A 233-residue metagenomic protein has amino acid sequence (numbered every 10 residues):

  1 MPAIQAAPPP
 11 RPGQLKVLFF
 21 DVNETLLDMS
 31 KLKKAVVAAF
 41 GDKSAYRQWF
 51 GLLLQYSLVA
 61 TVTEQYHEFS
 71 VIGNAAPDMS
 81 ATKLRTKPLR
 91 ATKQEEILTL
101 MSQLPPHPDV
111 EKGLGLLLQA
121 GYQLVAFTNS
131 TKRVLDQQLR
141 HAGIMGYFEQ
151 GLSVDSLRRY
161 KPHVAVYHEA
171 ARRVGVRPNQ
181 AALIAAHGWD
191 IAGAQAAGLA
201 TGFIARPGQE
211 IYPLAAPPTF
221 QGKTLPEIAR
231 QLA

Functional and structural regions predicted by a protein language model:
P2, A7-P9, E111, G115 (+2 more regions): Asp-based, Mg2+/Mn2+-dependent phosphohydrolase catalytic module
P10-L54: Active-site neighborhood of HAD-like aspartate-dependent phosphohydrolases
L26-D28, A126, F203: Hydrophobic residues in well-ordered beta-strands that form the structural core
K33, Y46, F50, S70 (+2 more regions): An amphipathic alpha-helix signature
F40-A45, K83-L89, G143-Y147, G175-V176: Short helix-capping segments at alpha-helix termini
S57-E95: A metal-dependent, Asp-based hydrolase signature
S70-V71, P88-A126, D136: Short, acidic loop-to-helix structural element flanking the phosphoryl-transfer center in phosphate-processing enzymes
